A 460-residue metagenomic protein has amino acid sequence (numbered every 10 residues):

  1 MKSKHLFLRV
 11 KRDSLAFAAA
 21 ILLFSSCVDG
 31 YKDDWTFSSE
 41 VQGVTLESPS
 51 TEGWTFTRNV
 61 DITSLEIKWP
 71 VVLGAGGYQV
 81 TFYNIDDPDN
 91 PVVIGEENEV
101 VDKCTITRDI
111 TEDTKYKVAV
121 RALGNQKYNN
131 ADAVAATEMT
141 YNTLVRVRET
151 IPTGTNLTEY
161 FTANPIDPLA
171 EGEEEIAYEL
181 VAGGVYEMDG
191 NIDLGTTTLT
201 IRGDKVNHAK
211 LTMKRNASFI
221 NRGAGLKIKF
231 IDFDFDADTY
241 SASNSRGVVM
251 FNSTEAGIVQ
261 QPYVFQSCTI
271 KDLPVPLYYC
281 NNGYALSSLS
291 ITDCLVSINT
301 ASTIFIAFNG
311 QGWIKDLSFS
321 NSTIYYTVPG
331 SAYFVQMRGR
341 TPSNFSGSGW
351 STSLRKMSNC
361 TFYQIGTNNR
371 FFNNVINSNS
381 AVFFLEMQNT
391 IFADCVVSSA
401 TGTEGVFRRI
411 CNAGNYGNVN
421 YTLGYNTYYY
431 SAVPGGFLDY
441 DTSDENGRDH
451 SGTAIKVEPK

Functional and structural regions predicted by a protein language model:
K2-L6, L15-T57: Bacterial Sec-dependent N-terminal signal peptides
V28-E40, L123-R146: Extracellular fibronectin type III
I62-G74: Conserved aromatic anchor
I106-N129: Beta-strand-rich modules
T153-T158, E171-L199, V206-R215: N-terminal extracellular ligand-recognition/capping segment immediately after the signal peptide
Y186-T200, L211-V259, C280-G283: Extracellular beta-strand-rich solenoid/capping regions of secreted or surface-exposed proteins that bind or remodel
A224-A237, V259-P274, L286-S302, W313-G330 (+3 more regions): Right-handed parallel beta-helix
R409-K460: Acidic, glycine- and Ser/Thr-rich low-complexity intrinsically disordered tracts in extracellular/secreted proteins
